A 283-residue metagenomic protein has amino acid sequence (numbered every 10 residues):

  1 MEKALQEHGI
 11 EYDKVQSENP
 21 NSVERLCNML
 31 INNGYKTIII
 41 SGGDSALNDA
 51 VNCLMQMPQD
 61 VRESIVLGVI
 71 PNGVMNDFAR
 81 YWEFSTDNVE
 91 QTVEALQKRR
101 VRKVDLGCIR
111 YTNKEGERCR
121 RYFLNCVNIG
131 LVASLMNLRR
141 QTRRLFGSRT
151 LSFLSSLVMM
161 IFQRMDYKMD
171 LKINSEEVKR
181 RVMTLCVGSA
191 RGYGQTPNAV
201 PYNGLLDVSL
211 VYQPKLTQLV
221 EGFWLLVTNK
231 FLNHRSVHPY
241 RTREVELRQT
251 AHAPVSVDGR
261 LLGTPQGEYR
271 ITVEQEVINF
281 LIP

Functional and structural regions predicted by a protein language model:
M1-S41, N48-N52, E94: ATP/NTP phosphate-donor binding region
S17, M55-M183: Catalytic core of DAGKc-family lipid kinases
A46-L47, G73-D77, T217: Short gly/pro/ser/thr-enriched loop/turn and capping motifs at secondary-structure boundaries
D49-V51, A79-R80, T196-P197, V220: Short glycine-/acidic-enriched loop or helix-start segments at secondary-structure transitions that form or flank
N128, V132, C186-P197: Glycine-rich phosphate/pyrophosphate-binding beta-alpha loops
R143-L151, N198-V220: Gly/Ser/Thr-rich active-site loops/lids in small-molecule metabolic enzymes that frequently grip phosphoryl groups
M165-Y167, R181-M183, Y202-L206, R241-V245: A generic structural signal for short beta-strands and their flanking turns/coil linkers
I173-K179, L210-P283: ATP/nucleoside-binding phosphotransfer catalytic cores, i.e., glycine-rich phosphate-binding loops
